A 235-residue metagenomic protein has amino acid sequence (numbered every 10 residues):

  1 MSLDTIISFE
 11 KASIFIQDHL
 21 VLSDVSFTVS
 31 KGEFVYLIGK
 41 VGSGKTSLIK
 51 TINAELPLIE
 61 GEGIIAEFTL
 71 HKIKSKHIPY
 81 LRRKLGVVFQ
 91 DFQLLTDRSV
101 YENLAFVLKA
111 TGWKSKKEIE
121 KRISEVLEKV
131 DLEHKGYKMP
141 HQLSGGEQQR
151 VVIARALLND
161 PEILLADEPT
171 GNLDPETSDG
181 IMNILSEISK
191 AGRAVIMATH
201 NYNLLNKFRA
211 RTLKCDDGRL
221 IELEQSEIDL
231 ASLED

Functional and structural regions predicted by a protein language model:
N53: Helix-to-loop junction immediately C-terminal to a conserved catalytic motif
G61-L70: Conserved ABC transporter NBD signature motif
L70-G86, K117, I188-K190: ABC ATPase NBD coupling module
R98-F106: Short coil-to-helix segment of the ABC ATPase nucleotide-binding domain corresponding to the Q-loop/switch region
M139-L143, E147: Conserved ABC ATPase signature
L158-E162: A short, proline-enriched helix->beta-strand linker immediately N-terminal to the Walker B motif in ABC-type P-loop
L164-D167: Catalytic Walker B motif of ABC-type/P-loop ATPase nucleotide-binding domains
